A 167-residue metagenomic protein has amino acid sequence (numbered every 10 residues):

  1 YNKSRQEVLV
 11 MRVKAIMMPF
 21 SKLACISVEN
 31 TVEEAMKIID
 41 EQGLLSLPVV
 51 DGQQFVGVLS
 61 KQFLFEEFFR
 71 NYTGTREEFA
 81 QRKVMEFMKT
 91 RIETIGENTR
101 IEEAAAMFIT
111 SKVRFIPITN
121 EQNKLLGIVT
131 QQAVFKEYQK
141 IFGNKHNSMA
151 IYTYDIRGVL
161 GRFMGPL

Functional and structural regions predicted by a protein language model:
Y1-N2: Intrinsic-disorder-associated, low-complexity terminal segments enriched in Asp/Asn/His/Tyr and depleted of Lys/Arg
Q6-K22, S60-G96, R100, A105-I109 (+1 more regions): Tandem CBS (Bateman) regulatory domains
M11, N30, E34, L59: Conserved active-site and cofactor/substrate-binding residues in soluble primary-metabolism enzymes
V32-K37, A105: Short, basic/aromatic recognition patches
I39-Q42, L47-F63, F108, I116-Q132: A glycine-centered beta-loop-beta connector
